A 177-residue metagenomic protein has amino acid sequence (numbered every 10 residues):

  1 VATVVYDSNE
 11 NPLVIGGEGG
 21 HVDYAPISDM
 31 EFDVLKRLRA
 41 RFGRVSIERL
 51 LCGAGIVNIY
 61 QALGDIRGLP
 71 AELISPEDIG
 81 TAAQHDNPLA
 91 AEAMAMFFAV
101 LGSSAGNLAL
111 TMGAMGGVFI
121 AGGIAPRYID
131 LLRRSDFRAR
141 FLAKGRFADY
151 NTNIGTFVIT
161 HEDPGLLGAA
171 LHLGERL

Functional and structural regions predicted by a protein language model:
V1-I27: Hydrophobic alpha-helical segments and helix pairs
V5-S8, P26-L177: ATP-binding/phosphotransfer module of carbohydrate and carboxylate kinases, centering on a glycine-rich
